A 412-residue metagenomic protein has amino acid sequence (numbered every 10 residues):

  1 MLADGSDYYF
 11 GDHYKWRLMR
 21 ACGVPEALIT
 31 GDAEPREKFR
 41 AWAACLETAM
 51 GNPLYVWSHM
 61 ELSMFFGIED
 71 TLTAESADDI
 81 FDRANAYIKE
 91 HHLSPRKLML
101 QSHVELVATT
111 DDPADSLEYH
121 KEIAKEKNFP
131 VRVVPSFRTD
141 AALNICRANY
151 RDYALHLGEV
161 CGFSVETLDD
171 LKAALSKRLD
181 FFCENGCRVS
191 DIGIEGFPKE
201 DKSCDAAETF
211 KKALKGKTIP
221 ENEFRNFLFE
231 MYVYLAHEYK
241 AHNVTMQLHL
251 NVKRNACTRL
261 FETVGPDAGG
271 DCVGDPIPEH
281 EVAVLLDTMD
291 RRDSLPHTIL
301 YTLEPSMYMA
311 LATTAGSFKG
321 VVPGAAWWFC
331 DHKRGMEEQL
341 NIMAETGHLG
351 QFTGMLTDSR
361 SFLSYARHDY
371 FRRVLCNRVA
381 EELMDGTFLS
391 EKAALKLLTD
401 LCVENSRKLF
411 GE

Functional and structural regions predicted by a protein language model:
M1-H242, S294-P296, L300-P305, A312-E412: Metal-cofactor-binding active-site regions of metalloenzymes
P198-A213, E230, L248-A310: Catalytic core of soluble alpha/beta enzymes
T245: Residue-level detector of anion-binding/catalytic polar loops
